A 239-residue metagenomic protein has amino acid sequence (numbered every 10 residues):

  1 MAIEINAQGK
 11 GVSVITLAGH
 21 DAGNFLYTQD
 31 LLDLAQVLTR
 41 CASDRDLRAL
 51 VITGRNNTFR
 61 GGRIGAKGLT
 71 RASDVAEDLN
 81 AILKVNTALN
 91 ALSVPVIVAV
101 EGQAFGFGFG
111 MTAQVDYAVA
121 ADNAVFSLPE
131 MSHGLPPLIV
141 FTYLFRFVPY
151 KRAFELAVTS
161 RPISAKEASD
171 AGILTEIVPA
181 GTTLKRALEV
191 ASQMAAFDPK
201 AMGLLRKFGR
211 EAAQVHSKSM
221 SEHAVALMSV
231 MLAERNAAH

Functional and structural regions predicted by a protein language model:
M1-K10, D44, F59, S160 (+4 more regions): C-terminal alpha-helix plus adjacent terminal tail
M1-T53: Conserved CoA-thioester-binding segment of acyl-CoA-metabolizing enzymes
G9, G54-N56, R63, D122 (+1 more regions): Short, small-residue-rich loop/turn micro-motifs
I15, L34, I52, P95 (+3 more regions): Terminal peptide-recognition signature
L31, I82, F141, Y150-A153 (+2 more regions): A general structural signal for well-ordered alpha-helical segments in protein cores
L32, D46, G54-A88, A104: Glycine- (often His-adjacent) and acidic-residue-rich active-site loop that binds/positions the CoA thioester
A88-D198: Crotonase-fold acyl-CoA enzyme core
